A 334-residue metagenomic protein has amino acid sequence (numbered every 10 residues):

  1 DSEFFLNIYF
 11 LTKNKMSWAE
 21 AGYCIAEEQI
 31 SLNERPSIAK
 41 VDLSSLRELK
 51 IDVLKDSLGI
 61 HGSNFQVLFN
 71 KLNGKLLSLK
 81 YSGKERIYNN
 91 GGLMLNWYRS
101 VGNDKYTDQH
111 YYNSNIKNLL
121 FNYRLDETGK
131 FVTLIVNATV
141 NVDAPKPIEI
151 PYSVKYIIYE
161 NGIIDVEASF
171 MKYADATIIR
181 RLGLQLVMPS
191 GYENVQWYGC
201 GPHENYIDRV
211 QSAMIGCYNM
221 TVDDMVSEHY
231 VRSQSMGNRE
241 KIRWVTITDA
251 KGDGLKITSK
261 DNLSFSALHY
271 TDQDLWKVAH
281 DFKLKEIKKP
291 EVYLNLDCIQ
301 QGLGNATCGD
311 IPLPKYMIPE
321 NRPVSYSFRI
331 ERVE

Functional and structural regions predicted by a protein language model:
D1, M16, I30-E334: Beta-strand/loop-rich accessory regions of lumenal/periplasmic or secreted enzymes, predominantly carbohydrate-active
D1-K13, W18-E20: Intrinsically disordered, low-complexity Pro/Gly/Ser/Thr-rich segments with frequent PxxP/GP/PP motifs and embedded
W18-I30: Edge beta-strands of extracellular beta-sandwich domains
